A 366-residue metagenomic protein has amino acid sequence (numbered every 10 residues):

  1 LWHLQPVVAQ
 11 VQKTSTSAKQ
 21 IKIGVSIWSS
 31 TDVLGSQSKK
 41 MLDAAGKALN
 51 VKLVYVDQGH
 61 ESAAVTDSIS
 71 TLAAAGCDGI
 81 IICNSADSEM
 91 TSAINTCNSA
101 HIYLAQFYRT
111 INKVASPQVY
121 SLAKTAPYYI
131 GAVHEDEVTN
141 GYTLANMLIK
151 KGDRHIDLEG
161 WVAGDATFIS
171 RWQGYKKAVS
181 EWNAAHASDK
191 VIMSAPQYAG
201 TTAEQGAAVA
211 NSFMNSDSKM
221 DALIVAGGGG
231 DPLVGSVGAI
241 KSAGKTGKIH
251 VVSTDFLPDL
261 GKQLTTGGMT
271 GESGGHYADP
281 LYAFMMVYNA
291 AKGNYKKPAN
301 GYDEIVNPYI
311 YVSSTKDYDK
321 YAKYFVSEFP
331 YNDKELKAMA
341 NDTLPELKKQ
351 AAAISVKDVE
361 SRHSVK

Functional and structural regions predicted by a protein language model:
L1-K22, N95-A100, V359-K366: Short, low-complexity disordered leader/linker segments with a strong preference for bacterial N-terminal type II
T14, K19, F284-K366: Hinge/cleft segment of the Venus flytrap/periplasmic-binding protein
S15-M41, A45-L49, V54-D67, A75 (+3 more regions): Extracytoplasmic "Venus flytrap"
I23, I27-S29, L42, I130-H186 (+2 more regions): An alpha-beta-alpha
I23-S26, G35, V54-V56, G79-C83 (+7 more regions): Structural recognition of the beta-strand scaffold that forms the well-ordered cores of secreted hydrolase catalytic
K47-Q58, D157, S180-A203: Short beta-strand elements in bilobed, periplasmic/extracellular small-molecule ligand-binding domains
I80, S85-S99, Y175, Y198-K262 (+1 more regions): Hydrophobic alpha-helical
N95-T139, L260-G261: Flexible loop/hinge segments that line or gate small-molecule binding clefts
